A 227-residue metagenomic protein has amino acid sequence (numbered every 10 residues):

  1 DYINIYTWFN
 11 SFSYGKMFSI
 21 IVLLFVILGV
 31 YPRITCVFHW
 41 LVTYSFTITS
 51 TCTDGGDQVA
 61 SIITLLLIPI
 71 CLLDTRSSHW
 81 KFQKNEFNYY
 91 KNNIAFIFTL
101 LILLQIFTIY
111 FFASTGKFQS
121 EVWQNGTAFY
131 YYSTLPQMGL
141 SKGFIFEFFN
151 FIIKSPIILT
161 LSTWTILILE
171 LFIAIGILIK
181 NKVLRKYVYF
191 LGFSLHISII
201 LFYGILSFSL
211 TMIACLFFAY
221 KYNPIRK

Functional and structural regions predicted by a protein language model:
D1-K227: Alpha-helical membrane-anchoring segments
